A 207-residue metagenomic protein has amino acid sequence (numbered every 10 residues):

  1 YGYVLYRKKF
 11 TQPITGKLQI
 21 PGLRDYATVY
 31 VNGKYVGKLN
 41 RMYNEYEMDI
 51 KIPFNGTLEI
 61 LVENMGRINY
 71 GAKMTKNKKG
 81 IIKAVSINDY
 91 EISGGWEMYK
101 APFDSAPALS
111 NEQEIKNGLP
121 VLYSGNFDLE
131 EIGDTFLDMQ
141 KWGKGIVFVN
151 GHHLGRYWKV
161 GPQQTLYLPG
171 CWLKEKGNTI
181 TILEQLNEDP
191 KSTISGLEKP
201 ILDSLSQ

Functional and structural regions predicted by a protein language model:
Y1-K9, G118-E130, Q164-L166: Short beta-strands within extracellular/lumenal beta-sheet-rich domains
L5, I14-T15, D25-N55, I68 (+2 more regions): A cross-kingdom feature marking solvent-exposed beta-strand/loop segments within repeated, beta-rich binding/scaffold
Y6-K9, T15-Q19, E47-M48, Q113-E114 (+2 more regions): Generic recognition of flexible, low-complexity loop/linker segments
G16-Y30, L58-I60, F127-N150, Y157-W158 (+1 more regions): Aromatic-lined ligand-binding clefts that engage carbohydrates, nucleic acids, or primary amines
L23-Y26, K34-V36, E63-G66, W142-K144 (+2 more regions): Short, glycine-/Ser/Thr-/acidic-enriched flexible segments
E63-G94, N187-Q207: Glycine/proline-rich low-complexity spacer/linker segments in large multi-domain proteins
N88-E130: Compositionally biased low-complexity segments at domain edges in trafficked proteins and select soluble regulators
F136, L166-Q207: Terminal leader/tail segments of proteins
